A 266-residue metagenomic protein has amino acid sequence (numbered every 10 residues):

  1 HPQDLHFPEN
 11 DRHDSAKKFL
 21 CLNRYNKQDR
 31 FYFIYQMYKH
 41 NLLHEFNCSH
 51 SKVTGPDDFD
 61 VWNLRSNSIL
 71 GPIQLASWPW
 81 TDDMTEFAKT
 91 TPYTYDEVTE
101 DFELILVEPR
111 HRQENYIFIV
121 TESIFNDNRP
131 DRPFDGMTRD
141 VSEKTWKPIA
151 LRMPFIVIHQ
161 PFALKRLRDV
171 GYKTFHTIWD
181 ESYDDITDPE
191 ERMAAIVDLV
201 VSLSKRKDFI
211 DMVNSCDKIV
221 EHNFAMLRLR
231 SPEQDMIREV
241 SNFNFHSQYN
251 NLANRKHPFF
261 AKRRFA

Functional and structural regions predicted by a protein language model:
H1-L106, R112-I119, D127-F134, T138-S142 (+1 more regions): Pol beta-like nucleotidyltransferase catalytic core
S123: Flexible loop residues that form catalytic and substrate-binding hotspots at small-molecule/glycan-binding clefts
